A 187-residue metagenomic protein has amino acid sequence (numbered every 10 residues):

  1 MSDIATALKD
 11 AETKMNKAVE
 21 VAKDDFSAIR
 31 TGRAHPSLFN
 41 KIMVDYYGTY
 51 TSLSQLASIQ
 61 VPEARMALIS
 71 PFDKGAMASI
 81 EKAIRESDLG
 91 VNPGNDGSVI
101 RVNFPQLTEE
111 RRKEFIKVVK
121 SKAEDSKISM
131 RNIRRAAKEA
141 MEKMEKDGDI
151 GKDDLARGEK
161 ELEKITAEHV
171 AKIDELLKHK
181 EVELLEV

Functional and structural regions predicted by a protein language model:
M1-D3, I100-R101: A short small-residue
S2-A78: A positional/architectural concept
D24, K82-G90, S121-D125, R135: Short, intrinsically disordered, mixed-charge
D25-A28, L38, Q55-S58, L68 (+5 more regions): Residue-level recognition of specific faces of alpha-helices
S27-P62, G94-Q106, A137-M144, I150-R157 (+1 more regions): Glycine/charge-rich, flexible interdomain linkers and switch-proximal surface loops that mediate coupling
I59, R65-G94, S98, V102: Glycine-rich active-site/cofactor-binding loop and its immediate structural neighborhood
I100-V187: Positively charged, low-complexity, intrinsically disordered RNA-binding extensions
